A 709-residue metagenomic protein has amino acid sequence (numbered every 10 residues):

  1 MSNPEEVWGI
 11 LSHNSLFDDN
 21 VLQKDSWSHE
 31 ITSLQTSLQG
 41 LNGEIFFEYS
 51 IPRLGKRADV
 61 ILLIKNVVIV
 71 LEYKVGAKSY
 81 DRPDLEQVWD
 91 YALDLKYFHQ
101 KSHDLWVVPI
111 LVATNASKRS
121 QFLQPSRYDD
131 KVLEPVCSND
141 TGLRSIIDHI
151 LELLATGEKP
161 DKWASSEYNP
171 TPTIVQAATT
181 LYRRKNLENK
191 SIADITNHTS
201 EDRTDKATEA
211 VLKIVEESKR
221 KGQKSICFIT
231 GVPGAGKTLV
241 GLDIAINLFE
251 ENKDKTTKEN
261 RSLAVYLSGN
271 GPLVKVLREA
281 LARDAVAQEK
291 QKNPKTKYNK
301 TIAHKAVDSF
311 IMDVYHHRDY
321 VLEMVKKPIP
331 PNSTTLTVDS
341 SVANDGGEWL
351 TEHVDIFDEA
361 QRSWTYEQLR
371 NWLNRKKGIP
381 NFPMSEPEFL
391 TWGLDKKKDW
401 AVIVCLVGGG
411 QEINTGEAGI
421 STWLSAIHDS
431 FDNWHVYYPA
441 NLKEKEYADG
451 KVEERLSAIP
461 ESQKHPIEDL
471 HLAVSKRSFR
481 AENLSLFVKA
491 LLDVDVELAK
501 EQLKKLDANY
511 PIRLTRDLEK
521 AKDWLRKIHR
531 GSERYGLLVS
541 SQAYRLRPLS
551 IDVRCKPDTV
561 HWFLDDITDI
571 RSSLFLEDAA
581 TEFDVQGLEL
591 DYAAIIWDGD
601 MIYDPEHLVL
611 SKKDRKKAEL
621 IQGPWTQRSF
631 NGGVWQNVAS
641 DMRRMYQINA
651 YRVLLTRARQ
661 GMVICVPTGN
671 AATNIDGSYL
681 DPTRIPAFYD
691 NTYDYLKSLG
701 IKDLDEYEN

Functional and structural regions predicted by a protein language model:
M1-P172: Accessory nucleic-acid engagement/destabilization modules that flank
A193-S225: N-terminal pre-P-loop "Q-motif" helix
I229: Hydrophobic anchor at the beta1->P-loop junction of P-loop NTPases
K237: Conserved lysine of the Walker
G241, I413-E417, A440-G599, Y603-E606: Conserved helicase/translocase motor-coupling segment
T301-L394, E577-T581: Conserved RecA-like ASCE ATPase "motif II neighborhood" in helicase/translocase motors
I356-R455, P605: Signature of the SF2 helicase/ATPase Hel1-core->accessory helical subdomain module
V402, F575-E708: C-terminal accessory regions
